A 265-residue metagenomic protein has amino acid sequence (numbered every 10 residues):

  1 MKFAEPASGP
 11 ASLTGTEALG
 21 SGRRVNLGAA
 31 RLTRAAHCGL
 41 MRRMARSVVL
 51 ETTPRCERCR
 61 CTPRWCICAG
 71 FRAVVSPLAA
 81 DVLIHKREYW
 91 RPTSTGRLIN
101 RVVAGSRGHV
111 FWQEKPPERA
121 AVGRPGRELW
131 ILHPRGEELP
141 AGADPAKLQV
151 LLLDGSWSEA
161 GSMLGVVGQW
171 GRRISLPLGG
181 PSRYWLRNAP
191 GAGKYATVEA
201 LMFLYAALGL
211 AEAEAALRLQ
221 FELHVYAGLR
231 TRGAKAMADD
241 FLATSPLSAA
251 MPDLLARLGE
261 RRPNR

Functional and structural regions predicted by a protein language model:
F3-P6: Cationic, low-complexity basic patches in intrinsically disordered or flexible, solvent-exposed regions
H37-L40: Short, positively charged and aromatic/hydrophobic N-terminal segments
T52, T62: Short metal-coordination and nucleic-acid-contact micro-motifs, chiefly zinc-binding Cys/His arrays
C56-C59: Short cysteine-rich clusters marking metal-coordination/redox-active sites
R64-G70: Short Cys/His-rich "knuckle" micro-motifs
N100-G165: S-adenosyl-L-methionine/SAH cofactor-binding core of RNA-modifying enzymes
S158, S162-R265: C-terminal folded domains that constitute the principal catalytic or ligand-binding module of multi-domain proteins
